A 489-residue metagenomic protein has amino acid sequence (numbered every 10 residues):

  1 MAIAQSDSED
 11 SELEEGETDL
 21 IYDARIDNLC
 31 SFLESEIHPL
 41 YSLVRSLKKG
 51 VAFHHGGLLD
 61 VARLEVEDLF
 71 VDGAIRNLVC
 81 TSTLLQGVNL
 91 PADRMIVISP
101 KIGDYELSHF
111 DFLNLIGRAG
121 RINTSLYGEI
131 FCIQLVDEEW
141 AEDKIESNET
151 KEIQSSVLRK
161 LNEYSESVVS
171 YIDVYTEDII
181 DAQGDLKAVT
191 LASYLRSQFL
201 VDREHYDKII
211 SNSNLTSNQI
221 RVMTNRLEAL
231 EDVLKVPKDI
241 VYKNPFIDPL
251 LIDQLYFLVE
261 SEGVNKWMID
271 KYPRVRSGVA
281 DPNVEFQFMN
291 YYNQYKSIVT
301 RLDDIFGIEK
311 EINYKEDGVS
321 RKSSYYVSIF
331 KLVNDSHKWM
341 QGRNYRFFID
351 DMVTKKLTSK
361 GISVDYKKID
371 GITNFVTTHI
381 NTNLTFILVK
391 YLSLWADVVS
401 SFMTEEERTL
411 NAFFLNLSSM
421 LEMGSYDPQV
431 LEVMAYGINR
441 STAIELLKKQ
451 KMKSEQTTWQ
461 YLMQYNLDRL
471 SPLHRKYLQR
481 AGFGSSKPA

Functional and structural regions predicted by a protein language model:
M1-N77, A92, G103-F110: Conserved C-terminal RecA-like helicase domain
L78-L84: Ser/Thr-glycine-rich phosphate-binding loops at phosphate-binding pockets of nucleotides, nucleotide cofactors
T83, P100-K101: Short, ordered loop/turn segments at secondary-structure junctions
G87: N-terminal nucleotide-binding beta1-loop-alpha1 segment
L90, R94, K101-K151: Conserved segment of the helicase C-terminal RecA-like domain
L126-N225: C-terminal helicase module of SF1/SF2 nucleic-acid helicases/translocases
Y175-D202, N212, E231-A489: C-terminal accessory/interaction regions of large nucleic acid-associated machines
